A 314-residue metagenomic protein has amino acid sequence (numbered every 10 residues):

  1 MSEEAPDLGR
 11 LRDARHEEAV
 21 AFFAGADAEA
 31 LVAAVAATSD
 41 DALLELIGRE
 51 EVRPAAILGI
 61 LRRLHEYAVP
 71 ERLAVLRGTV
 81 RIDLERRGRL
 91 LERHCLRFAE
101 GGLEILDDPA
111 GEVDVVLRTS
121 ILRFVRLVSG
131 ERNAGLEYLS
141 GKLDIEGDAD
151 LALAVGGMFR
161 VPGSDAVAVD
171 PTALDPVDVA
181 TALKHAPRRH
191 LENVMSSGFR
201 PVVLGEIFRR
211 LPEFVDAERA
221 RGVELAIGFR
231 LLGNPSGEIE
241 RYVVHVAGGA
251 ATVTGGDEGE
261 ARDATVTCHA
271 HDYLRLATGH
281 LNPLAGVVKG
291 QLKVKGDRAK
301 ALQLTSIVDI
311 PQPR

Functional and structural regions predicted by a protein language model:
M1-R314: Feature captures hydrophobic
